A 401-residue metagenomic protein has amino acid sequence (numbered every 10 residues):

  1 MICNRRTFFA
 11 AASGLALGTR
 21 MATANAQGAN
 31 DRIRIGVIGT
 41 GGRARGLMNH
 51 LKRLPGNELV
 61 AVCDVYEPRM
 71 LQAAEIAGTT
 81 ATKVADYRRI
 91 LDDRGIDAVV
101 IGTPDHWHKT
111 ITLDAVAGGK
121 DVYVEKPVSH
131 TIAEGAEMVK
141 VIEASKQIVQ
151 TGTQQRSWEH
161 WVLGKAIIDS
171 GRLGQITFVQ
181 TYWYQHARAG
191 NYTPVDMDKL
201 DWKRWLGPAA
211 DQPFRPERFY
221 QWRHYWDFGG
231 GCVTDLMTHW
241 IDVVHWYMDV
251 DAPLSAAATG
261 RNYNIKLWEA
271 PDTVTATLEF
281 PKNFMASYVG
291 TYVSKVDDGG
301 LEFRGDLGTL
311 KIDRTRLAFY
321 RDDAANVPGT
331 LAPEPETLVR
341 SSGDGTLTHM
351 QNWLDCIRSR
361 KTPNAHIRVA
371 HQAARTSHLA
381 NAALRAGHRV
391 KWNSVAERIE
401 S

Functional and structural regions predicted by a protein language model:
M1-L15: N-terminal secretory signal peptides and thylakoid transit peptides that target proteins across membranes
A11-A77, Q155-W158, V244: N-terminal Rossmann-like dinucleotide-binding module
D31-I33, Q147, T177: Nucleotide donor/acceptor-binding cores
A81-D86: Conserved SAM-binding strand-loop segment of SAM-dependent methyltransferases
V99-V100: N-terminal Rossmann-like NAD(P) cofactor-binding module of classical short-chain dehydrogenase/reductase
P104, K109-S157, G171, G387: Beta-strand-loop-alpha-helix segment that lines the small-molecule cofactor/substrate pocket of alpha/beta enzymes
V162-L163, R172-Q175, Q180, A187-R223 (+6 more regions): Contiguous beta-strand/loop segments that form the cofactor/metal-binding neighborhood of enzyme cores
